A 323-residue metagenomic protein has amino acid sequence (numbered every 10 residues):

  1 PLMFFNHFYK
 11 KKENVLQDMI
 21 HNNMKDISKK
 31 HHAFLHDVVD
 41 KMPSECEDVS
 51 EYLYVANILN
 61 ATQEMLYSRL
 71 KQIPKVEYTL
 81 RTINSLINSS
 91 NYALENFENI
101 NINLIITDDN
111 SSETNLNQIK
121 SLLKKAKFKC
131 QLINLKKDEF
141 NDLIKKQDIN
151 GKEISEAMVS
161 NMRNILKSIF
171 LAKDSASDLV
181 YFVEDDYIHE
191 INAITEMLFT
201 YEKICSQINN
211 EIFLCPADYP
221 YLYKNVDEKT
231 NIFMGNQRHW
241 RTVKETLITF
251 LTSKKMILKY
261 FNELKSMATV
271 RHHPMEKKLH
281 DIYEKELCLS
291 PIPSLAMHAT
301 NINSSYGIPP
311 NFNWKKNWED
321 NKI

Functional and structural regions predicted by a protein language model:
K11-N88: N-proximal low-complexity "stem/linker" segments adjacent to membrane-targeting elements
S89-I105, F128: Short loop->beta transition adjacent to catalytic acidic/histidine clusters or analogous donor-positioning motifs
D108-D109: Acidic ATP/Mg2+-coordinating residue in the GHKL
S112-S177: Active-site-proximal specificity loops/subdomain of glycosyltransferases
D148, A172, L179, E190-E263: Conserved catalytic core of nucleotide-sugar-dependent glycosyltransferases
D185-I188: The conserved acidic donor/metal-binding loop of glycosyltransferases
K254-I323: C-terminal catalytic/acceptor-binding lobe
